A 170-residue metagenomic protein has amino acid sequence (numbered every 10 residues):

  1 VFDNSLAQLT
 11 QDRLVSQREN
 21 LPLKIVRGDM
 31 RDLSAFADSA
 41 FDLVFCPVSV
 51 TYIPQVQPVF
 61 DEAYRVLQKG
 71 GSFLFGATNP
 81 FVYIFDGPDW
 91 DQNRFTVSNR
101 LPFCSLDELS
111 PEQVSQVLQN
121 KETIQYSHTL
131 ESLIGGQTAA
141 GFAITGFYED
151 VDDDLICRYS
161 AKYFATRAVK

Functional and structural regions predicted by a protein language model:
V1-D32: Class I SAM-dependent methyltransferase SAM/SAH-binding core
V26, F45, L74: Conserved Rossmann-like nucleotide-binding pocket used by diverse enzymes that bind dinucleotide cofactors
R31-V44: A short acidic, Gly/Pro-enriched loop at the edge of an enzyme's catalytic core that lines a small-molecule cofactor
D42-Q57: A short SAM/SAH-binding and catalytic strip from SAM-dependent methyltransferases
Q57-S72: A short glycine-rich, Lys/Arg-flanked "PGG" loop and its adjoining helix->strand segment in the class I
S72-E112: Conserved class I S-adenosyl-L-methionine
I124-F147: Short alpha-helix
A140-F142, L155-K170: Core SAM-dependent methyltransferase catalytic element
